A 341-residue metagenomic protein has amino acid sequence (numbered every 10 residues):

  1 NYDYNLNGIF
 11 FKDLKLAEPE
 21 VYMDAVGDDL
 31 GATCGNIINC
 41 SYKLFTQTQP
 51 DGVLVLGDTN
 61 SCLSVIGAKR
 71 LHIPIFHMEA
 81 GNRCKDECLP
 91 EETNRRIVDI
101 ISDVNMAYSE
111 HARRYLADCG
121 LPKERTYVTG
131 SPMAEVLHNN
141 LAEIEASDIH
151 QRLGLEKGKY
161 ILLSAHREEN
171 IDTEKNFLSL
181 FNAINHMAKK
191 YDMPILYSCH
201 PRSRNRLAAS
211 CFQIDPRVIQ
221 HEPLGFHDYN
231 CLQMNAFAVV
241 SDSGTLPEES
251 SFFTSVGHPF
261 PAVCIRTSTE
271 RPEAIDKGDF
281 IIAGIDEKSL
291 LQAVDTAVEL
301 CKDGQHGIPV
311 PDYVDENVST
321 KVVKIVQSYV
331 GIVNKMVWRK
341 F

Functional and structural regions predicted by a protein language model:
N1-M193, S203-F341: Nucleotide-activated sugar donor-binding and catalytic core shared by glycosyltransferases and related lipid-linked
L196-C199: Short beta-strand segments
